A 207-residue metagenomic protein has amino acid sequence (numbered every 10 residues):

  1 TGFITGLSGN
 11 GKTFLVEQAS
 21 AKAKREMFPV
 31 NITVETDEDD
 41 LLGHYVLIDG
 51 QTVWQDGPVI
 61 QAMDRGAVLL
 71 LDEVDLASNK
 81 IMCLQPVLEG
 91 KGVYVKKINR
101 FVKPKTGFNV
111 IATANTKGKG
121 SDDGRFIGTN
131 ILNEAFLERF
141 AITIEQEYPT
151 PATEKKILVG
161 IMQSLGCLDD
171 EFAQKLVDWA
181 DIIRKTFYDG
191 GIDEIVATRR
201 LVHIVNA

Functional and structural regions predicted by a protein language model:
T1-A207: C-terminal regulatory/interaction module of P-loop NTP-utilizing enzymes
